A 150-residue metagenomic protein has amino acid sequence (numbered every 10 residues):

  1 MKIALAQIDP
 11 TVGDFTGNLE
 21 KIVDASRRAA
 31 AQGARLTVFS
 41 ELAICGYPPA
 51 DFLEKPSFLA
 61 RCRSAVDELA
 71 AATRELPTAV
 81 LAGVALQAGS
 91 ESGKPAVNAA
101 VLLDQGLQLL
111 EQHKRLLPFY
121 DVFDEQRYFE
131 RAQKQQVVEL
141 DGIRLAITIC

Functional and structural regions predicted by a protein language model:
M1-C150: Enzyme catalytic cores with a strong preference for nitrogen-chemistry domains
